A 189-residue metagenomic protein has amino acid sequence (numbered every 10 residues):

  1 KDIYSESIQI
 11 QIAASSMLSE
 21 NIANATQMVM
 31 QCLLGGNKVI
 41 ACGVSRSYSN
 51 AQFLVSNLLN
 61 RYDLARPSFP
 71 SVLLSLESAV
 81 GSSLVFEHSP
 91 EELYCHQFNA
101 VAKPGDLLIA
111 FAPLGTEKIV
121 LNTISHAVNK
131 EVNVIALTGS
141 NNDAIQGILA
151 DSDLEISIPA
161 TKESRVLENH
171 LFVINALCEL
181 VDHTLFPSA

Functional and structural regions predicted by a protein language model:
K1-S16: Generic N-terminal amphipathic, Lys/Arg-enriched alpha-helix
I10, G35-G36, P104, D151: Structured helix-beta-strand junction loops
A13-E20, V85-F86, E168: Short, surface-exposed alpha-helical recognition segments that flank or form part of ligand/macromolecule-binding
M17-G35: A short, well-structured juxtamembrane/interface segment
K38-C42: Short glycine-rich phosphate-binding loop at a beta-alpha junction
V44-Y48, Q52-P187: Glycine-rich phosphate-binding loops that contact phosphosugars or nucleotide phosphates
